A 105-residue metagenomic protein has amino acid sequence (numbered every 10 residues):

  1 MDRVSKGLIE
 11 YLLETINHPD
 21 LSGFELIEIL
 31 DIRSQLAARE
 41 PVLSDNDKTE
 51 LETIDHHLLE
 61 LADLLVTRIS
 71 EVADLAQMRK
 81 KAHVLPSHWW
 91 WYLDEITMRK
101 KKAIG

Functional and structural regions predicted by a protein language model:
M1-L30: Short terminal alpha-helical segments
G7, Y11, D31, Q35 (+3 more regions): Charged, amphipathic alpha-helical oligomerization/scaffolding segments
E25-V42: Amphipathic, non-membrane alpha-helical rod segments
L26-L30, K48-T53: Short, charged, amphipathic alpha-helical segments
P41-D45, E60: Structural alpha-beta junctions
L59-G105: Amphipathic alpha-helical binding modules
